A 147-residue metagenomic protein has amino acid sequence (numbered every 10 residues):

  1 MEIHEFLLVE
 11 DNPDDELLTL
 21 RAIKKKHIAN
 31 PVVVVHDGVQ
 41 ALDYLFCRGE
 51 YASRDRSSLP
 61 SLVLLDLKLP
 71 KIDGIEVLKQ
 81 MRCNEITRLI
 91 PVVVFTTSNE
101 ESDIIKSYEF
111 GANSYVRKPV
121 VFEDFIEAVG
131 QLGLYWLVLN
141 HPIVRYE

Functional and structural regions predicted by a protein language model:
H4-D14, T19-K24, V63: Conserved acidic segment of CheY-like receiver
L18, V34-L62: Acidic, metal-coordinating helix/loop segments flanking the phosphotransfer/catalytic sites of two-component signaling
V34, L69-I72: Residue-level signal for the "D+5" position in two-component response regulator receiver
Q40, V120-G133, H141-Y146: C-terminal output helix
D66, T96: Active-site residues of response regulator receiver
P70, R88, E100: The feature encodes the CheY-like receiver
N113: Short, glycine/charged-rich "phosphate-handling" switch motifs in NTP-dependent and phosphotransfer domains
